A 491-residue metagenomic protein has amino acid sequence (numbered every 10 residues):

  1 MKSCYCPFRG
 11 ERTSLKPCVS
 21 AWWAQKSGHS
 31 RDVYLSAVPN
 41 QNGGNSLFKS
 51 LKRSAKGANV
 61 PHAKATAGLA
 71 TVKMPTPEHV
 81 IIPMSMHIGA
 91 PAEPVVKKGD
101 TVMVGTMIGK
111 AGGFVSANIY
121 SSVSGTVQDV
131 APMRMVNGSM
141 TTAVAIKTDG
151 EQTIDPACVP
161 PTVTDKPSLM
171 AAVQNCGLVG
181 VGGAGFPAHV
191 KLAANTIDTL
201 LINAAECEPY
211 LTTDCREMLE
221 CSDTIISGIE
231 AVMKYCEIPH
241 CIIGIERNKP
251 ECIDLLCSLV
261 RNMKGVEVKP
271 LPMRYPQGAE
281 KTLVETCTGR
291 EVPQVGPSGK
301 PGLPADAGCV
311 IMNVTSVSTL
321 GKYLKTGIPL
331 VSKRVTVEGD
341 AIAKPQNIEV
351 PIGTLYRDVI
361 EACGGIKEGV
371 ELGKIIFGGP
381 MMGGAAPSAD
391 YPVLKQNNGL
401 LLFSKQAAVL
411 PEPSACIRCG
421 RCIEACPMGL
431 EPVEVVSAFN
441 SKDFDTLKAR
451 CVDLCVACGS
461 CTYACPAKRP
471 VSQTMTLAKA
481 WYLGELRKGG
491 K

Functional and structural regions predicted by a protein language model:
S3-A24, V33, P94-D100, L410-L430 (+1 more regions): Cysteine-centered iron-sulfur cluster-binding motifs in ferredoxin-type domains/subunits of redox enzymes
G43-V95, A145: N-terminal, Lys/Arg-enriched amphipathic/low-complexity engagement segments that precede the first folded domain
K97-K110, D129, E424: Short, well-structured beta-strand-loop connectors
G125-V127: Conserved hydrophobic positions within beta-strands
D129, R134-N195, P250: Acidic low-complexity segments
G180, L200-D214, A341: Gly-rich Lys/Arg/Thr-decorated short loops/hinges at beta-loop-alpha junctions or inter-strand turns that position
P239-Y356, C363-G369: Hydrophobic alpha-helical positions that pack around
N397-P413, I423, P427-Y463, A467-K491: Ferredoxin-type iron-sulfur electron-transfer modules in oxidoreductases and energy-metabolism complexes
